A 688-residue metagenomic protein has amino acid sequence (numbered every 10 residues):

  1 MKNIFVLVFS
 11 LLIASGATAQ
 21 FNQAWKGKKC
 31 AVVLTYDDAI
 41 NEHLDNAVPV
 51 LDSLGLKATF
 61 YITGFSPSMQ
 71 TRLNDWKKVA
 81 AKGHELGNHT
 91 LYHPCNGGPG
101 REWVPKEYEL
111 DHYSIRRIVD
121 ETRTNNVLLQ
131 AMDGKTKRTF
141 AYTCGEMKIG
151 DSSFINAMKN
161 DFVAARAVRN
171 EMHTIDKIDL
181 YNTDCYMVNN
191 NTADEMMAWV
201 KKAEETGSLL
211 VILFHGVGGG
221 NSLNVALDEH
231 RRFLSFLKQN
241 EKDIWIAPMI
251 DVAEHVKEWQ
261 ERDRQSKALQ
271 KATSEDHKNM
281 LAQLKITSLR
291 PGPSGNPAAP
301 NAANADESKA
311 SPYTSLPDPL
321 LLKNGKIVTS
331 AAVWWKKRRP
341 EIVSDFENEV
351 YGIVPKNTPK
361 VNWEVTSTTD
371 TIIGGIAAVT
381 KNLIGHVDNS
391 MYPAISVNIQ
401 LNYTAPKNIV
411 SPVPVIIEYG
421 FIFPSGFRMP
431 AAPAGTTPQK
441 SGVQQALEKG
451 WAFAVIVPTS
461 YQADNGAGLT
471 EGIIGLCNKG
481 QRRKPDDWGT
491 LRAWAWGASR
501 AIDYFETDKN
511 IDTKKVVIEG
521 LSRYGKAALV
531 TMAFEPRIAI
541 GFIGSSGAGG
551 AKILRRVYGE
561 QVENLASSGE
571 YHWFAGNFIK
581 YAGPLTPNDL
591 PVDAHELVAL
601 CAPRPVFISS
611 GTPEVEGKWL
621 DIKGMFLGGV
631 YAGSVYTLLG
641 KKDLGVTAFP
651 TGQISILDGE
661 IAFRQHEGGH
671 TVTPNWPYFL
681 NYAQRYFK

Functional and structural regions predicted by a protein language model:
F21-A24, A58, P67-S68, Q130 (+4 more regions): C-terminal domain-boundary segment and adjacent tail
K29-A31, D52-D151, N160-D161, V168-T183 (+1 more regions): Metal-dependent polysaccharide deacetylase catalytic core of the NodB/CE4 family, i.e., the active-site-bearing domain
K135-F140, I511-S522: Alpha/beta-hydrolase fold nucleophile elbow
S266-G352, Y682: N-terminal pre-domain segments of enzymes
I353-V413: N-terminal cap/lid segment of alpha/beta-hydrolase-fold proteins
P412-T513, G547-R556: Cap/lid segment of the alpha/beta-hydrolase catalytic domain
I540-L597, D621-T647: Mobile cap/lid helix-loop segments that gate and shape the active-site cleft of serine hydrolases
K623, L627-K688: C-terminal catalytic histidine-bearing segment of alpha/beta-hydrolase fold enzymes
